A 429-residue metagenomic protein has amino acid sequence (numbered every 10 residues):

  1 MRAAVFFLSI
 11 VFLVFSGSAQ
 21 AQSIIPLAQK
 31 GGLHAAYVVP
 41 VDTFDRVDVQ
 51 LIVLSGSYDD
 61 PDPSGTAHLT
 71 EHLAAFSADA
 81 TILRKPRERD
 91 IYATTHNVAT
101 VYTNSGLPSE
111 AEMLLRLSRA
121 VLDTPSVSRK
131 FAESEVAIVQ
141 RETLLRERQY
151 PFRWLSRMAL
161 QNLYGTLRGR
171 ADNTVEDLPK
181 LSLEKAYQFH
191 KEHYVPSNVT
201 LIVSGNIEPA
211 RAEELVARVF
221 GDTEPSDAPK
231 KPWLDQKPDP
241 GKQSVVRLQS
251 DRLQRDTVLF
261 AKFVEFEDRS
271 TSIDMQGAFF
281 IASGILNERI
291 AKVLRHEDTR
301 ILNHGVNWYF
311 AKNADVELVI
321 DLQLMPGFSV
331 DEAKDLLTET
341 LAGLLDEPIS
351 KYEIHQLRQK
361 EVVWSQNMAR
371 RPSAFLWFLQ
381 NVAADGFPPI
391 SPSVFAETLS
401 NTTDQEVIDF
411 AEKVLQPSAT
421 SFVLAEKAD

Functional and structural regions predicted by a protein language model:
V5-S16: Bacterial N-terminal signal peptides
Q22-I24, K30-L33, T43-I52, D62-T66 (+15 more regions): Extracytoplasmic
Q22-L27, L160-V199, P232-Q236, F266-R269 (+2 more regions): Histidine-acidic residue clusters that define the catalytic metal-binding segment of zinc metallopeptidase domains
P26, T200-G205, N307, D321-Q323 (+3 more regions): C-terminal regions of mature proteins
G32-A36, L51, H68-T70, Y102 (+12 more regions): Buried hydrophobic packing residues in well-ordered domains
Q50-S109, R148, L167-D172, I285-L302: M16/MPP (pitrilysin/insulinase) zinc-metallopeptidase core fold and M16-derived inactive scaffolds
P86-F189, D335, E339, I354-S373: Acidic/histidine-enriched segments that form metal/cofactor-coordinating and catalytic pocket/exosite environments
G165, P196, T200-E267: An aromatic/glycine/proline-enriched structural segment found at the starts of mature extracellular/organellar domains
